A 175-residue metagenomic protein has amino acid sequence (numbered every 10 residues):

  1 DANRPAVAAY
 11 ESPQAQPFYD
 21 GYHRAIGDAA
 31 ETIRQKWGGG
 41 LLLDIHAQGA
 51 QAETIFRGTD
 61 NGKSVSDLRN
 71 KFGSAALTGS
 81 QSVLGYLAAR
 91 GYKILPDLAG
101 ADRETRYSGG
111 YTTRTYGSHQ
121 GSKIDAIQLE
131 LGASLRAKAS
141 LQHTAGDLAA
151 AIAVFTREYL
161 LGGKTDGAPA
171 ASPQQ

Functional and structural regions predicted by a protein language model:
D1-P173: N-terminal catalytic or cofactor-binding beta/alpha core of small enzyme domains
